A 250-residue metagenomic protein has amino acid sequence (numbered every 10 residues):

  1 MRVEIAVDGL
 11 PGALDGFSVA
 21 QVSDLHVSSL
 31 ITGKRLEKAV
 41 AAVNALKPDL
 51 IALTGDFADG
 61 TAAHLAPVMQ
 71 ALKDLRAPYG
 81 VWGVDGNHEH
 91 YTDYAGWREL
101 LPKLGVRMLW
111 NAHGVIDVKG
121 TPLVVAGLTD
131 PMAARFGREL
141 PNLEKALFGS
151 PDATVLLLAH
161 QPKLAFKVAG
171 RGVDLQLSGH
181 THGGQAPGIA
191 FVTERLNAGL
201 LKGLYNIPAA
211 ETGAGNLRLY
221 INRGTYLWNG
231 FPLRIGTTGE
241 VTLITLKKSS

Functional and structural regions predicted by a protein language model:
R2-S250: Soluble catalytic domains of enzymes that build or remodel membrane lipids, polysaccharides, and related
